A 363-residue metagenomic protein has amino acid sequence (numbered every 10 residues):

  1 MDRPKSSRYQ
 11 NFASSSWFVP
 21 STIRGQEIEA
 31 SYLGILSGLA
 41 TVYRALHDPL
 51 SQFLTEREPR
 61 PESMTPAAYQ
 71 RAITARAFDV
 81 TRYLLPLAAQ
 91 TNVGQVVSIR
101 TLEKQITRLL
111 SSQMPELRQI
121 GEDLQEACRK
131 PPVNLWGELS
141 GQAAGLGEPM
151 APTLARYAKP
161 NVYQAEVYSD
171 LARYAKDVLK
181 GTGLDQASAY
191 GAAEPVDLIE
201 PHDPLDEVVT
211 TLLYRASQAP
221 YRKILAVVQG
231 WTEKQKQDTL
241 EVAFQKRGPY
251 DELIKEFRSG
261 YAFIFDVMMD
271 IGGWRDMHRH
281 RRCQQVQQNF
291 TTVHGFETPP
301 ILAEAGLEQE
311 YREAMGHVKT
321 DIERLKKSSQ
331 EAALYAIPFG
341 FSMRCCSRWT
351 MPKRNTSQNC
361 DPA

Functional and structural regions predicted by a protein language model:
M1-A363: A conserved ligand/cofactor-binding region detector
